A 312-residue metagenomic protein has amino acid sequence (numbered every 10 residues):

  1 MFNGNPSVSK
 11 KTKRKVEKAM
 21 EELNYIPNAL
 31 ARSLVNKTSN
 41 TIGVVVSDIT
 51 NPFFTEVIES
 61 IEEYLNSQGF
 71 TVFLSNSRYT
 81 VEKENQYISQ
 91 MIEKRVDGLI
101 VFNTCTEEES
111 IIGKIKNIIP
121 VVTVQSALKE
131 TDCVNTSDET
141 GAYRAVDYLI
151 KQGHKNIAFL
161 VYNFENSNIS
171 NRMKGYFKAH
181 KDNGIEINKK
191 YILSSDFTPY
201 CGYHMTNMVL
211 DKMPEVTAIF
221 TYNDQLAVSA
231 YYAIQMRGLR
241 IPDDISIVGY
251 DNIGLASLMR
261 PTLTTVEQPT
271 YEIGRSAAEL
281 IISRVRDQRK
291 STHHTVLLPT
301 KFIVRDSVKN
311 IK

Functional and structural regions predicted by a protein language model:
M1-S39, K312: N-terminal helix-turn-helix DNA-binding module of bacterial transcription factors
M20, L65, A179-H180, L210 (+2 more regions): Conserved hydrophobic residues forming the short capping helix/wall of the S-adenosyl-L-methionine
S33-D147, K151, D211: Alpha-helical recognition/docking segments in bacterial nutrient-uptake and carbohydrate-utilization systems
V46-E56, L74-K83, E109, V134-R144 (+5 more regions): Hinge/beta->alpha junction and helix N-cap segments in small-molecule ligand-binding domains
I88, V96-N103, A158-L160, M213-N223 (+1 more regions): Periplasmic-binding protein-like
K155-N156, I187-Y191, I241-S246: Short acidic capping loops at alpha-helix termini that bridge into adjacent secondary structure
N207-M208, K212-K312: Flexible loop/turn connectors
